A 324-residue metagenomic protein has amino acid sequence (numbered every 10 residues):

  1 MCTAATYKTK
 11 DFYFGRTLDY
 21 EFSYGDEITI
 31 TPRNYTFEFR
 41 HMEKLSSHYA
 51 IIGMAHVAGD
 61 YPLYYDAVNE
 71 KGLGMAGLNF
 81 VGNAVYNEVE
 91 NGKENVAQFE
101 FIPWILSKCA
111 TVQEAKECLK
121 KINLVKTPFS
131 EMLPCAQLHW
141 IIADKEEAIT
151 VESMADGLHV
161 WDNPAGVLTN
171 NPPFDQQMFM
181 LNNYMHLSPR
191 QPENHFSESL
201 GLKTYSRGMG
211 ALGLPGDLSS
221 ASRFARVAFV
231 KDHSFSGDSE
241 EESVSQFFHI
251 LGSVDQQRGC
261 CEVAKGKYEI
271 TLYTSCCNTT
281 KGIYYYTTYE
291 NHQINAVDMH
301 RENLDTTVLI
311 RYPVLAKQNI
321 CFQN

Functional and structural regions predicted by a protein language model:
M1-E94, K126, L315, F322-N324: A contiguous strand-loop segment
M1-Y13, T127-S130, C135-A136, K145-E147 (+1 more regions): C-terminus-biased signal that marks the final domain/tail of proteins
G15, A76-L78, V151-E152, Y285-T287: Beta-strand residues in well-ordered beta-sheet regions across diverse protein folds
Y20-F22, V81-N83, D156-H159, E290-I294: Short, surface-exposed beta-strand-loop junctions and turns on beta-sheet-rich folds
S23-I30, V85-E90, V160-A165, N171-P172 (+1 more regions): A short, polar/proline- and glycine-enriched secondary-structure boundary/capping micro-motif
G92-P128, E240-F248: Proteins synthesized as precursors that undergo proteolytic processing into mature forms
K121-H159: Catalytic cofactor-binding cores of redox enzymes
